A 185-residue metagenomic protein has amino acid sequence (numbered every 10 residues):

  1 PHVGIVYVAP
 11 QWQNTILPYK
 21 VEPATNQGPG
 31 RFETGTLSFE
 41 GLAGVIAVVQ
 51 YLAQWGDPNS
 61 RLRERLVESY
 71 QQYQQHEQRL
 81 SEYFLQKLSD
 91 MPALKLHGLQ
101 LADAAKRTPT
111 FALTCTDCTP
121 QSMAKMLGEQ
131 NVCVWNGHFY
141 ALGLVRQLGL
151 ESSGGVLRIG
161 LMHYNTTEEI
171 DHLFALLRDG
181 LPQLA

Functional and structural regions predicted by a protein language model:
P1-A185: Pyridoxal 5′-phosphate
